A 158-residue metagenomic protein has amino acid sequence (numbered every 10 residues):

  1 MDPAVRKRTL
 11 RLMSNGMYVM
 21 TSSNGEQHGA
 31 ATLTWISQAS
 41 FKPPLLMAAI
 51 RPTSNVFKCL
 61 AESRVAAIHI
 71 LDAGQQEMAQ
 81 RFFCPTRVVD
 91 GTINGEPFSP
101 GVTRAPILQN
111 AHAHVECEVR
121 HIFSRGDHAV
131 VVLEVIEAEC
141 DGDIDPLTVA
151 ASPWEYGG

Functional and structural regions predicted by a protein language model:
M1-G158: Basic, polyanion-binding surface patches
